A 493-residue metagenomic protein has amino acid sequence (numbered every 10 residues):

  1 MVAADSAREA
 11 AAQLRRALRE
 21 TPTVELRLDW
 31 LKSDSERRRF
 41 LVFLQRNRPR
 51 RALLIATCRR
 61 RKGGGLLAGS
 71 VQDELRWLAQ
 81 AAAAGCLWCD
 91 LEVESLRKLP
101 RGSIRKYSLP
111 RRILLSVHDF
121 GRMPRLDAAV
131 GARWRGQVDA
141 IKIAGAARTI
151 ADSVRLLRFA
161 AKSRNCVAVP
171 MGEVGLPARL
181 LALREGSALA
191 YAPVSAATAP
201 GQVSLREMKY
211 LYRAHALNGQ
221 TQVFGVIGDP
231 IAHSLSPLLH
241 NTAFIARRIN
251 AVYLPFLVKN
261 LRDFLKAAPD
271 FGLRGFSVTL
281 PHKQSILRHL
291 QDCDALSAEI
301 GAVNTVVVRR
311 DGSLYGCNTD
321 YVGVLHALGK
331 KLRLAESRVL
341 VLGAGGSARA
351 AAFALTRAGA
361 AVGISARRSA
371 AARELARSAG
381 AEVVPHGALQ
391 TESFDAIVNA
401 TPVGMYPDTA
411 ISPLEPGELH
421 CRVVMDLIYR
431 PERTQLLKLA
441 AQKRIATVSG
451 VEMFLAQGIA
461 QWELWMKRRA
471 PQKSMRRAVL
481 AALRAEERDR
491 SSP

Functional and structural regions predicted by a protein language model:
M1-A10, R60-Q72, S116-P124: Active-site mouth loops of central-metabolism enzymes
A3, T23-L31, T57, L78 (+4 more regions): Catalytic beta/alpha-barrel core
L31-R46, V93-Y107, P124-L126, R148-A160: Active-site-adjacent beta->alpha loops and helix N-cap segments on the catalytic face of soluble alpha/beta enzymes
P170, V223-I231, N318, L328 (+3 more regions): Glycine-rich adenosine-cofactor-binding loop
T221-L332, P431, K443: Phosphate/diphosphate ligand-binding glycine-rich loop within oxidoreductases
A358-A379: NAD(P)-binding Rossmann-fold cofactor-contacting core
R377-V448: Rossmann-like adenosine-cofactor binding region
L427-P493: Adenosine-phosphate binding glycine-rich loop
